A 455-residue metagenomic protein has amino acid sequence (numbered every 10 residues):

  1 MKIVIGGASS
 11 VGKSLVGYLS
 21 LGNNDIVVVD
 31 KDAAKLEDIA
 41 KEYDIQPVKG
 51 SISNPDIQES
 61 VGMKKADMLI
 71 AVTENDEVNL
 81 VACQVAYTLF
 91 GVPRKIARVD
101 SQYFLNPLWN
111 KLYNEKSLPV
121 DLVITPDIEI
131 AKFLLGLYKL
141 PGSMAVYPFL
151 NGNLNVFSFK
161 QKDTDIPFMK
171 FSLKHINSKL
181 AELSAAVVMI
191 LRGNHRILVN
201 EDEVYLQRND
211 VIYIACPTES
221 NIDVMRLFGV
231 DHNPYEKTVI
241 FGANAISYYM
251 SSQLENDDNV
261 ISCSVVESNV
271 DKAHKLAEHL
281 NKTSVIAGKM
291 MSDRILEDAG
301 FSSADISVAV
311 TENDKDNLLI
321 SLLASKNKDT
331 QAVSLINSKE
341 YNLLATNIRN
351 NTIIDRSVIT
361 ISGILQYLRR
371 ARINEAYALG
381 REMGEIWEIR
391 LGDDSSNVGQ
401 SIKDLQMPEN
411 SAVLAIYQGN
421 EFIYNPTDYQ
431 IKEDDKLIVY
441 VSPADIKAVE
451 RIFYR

Functional and structural regions predicted by a protein language model:
M1-R455: Cytosolic regulatory regions of ion transport systems
